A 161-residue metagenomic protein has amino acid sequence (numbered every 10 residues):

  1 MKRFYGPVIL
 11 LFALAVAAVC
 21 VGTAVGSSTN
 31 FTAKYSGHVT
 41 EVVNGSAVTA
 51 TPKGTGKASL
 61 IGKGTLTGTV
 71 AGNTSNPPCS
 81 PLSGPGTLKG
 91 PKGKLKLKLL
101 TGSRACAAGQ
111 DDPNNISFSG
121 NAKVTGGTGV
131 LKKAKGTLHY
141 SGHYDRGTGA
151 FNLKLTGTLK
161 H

Functional and structural regions predicted by a protein language model:
M1-L10: Bacterial N-terminal signal peptides that target proteins for export
I9-C20: Bacterial N-terminal signal peptides
V25-H161: Beta-strand-enriched cores of mature, soluble protein domains
